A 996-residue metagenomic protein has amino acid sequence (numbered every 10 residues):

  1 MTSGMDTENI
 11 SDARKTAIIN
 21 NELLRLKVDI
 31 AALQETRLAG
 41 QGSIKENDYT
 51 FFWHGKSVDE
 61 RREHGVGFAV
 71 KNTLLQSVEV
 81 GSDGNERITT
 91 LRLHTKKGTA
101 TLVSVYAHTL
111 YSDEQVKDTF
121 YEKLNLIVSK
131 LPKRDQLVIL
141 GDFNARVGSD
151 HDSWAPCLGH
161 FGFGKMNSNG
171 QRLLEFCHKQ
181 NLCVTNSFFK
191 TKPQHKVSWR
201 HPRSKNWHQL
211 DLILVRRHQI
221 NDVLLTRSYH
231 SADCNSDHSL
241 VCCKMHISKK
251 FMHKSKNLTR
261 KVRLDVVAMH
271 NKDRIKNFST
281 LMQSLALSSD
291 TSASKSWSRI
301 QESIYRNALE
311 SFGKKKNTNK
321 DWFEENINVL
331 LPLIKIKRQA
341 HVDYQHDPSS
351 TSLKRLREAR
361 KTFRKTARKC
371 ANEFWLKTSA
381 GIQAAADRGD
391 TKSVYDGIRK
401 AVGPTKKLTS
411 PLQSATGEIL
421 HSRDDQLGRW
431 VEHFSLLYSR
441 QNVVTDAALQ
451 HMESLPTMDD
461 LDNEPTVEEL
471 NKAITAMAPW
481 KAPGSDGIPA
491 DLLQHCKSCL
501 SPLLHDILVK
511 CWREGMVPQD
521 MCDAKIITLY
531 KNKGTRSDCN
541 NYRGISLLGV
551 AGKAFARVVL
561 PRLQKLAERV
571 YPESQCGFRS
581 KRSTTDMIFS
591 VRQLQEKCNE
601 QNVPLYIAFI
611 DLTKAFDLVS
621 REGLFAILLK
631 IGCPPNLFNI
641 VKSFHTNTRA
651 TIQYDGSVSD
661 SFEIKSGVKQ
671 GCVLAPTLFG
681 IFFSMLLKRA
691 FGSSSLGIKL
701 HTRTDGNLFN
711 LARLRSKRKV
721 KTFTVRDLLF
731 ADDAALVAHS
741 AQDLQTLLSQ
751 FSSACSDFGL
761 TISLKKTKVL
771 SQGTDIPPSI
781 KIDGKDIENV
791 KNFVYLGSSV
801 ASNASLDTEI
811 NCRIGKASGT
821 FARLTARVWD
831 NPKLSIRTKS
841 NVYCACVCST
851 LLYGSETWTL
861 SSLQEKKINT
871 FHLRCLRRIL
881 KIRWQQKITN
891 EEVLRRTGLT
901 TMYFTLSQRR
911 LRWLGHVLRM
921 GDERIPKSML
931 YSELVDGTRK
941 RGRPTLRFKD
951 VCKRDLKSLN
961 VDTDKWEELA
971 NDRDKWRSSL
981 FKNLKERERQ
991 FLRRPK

Functional and structural regions predicted by a protein language model:
M1-L137, A155-F163, C496, D506-E514 (+1 more regions): Short phosphate/oxyanion-binding micro-motifs
A17-D59, V116-H218, T259-V262, M269 (+5 more regions): Metal-dependent phosphoesterases centered on the DNase I-like endonuclease/exonuclease/phosphatase
A31, K244, K256, L287 (+16 more regions): Surface-exposed loop/turn segments and immediately adjacent short secondary-structure elements within folded domains
E60-S77, L93-K96, F176-Q180, P202-D222 (+3 more regions): Conserved beta strand-loop-helix elements of the APE1-like EEP
H64, Y106, L427, F434 (+2 more regions): Conserved pre-catalytic core of RNA-dependent polymerases
A100-V105, L110-S129, R134-K165, D233 (+2 more regions): Arg/Lys-enriched, amphipathic patches
V184, P202-W207, K320-R429, N463-L508 (+4 more regions): Short, charged alpha-helical motifs in flexible N/C-terminal segments and linkers
T191, K205-H208, I213, I220-D222 (+15 more regions): Short linear motifs embedded in intrinsically disordered, charge-biased segments
